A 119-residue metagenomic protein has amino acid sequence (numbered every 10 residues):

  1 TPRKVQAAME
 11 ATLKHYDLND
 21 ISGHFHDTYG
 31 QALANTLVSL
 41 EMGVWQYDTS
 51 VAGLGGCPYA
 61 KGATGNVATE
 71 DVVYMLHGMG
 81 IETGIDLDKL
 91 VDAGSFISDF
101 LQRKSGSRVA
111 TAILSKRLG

Functional and structural regions predicted by a protein language model:
T1-G119: Catalytic cores and adjacent flexible loops of soluble metabolic enzymes that perform enolate/carbanion chemistry on
